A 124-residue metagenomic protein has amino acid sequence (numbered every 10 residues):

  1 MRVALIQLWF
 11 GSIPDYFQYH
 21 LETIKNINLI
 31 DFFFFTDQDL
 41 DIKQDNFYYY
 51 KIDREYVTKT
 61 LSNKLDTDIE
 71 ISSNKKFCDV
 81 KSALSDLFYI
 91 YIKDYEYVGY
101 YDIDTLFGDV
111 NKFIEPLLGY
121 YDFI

Functional and structural regions predicted by a protein language model:
M1-Y19: N-proximal low-complexity "stem/linker" segments adjacent to membrane-targeting elements
R2, D31-F32: Residues at the starts of beta-strands that form the adenosine-phosphate
Q7-W9, F34-T36, Y101: Short beta-strand/turn micro-motifs composed of small residues that flank or help shape donor/cofactor-binding pockets
F17, K43-D45, D109-I114: A short acidic (Asp/Glu
H20-D31: Short, acidic, metal-binding catalytic loop of nucleotide-sugar glycosyltransferases
D37-K93: Active-site-proximal specificity loops/subdomain of glycosyltransferases
Y49, F123-I124: Conserved beta-strand scaffold positions in the cores of enzyme catalytic domains, especially in NTP/NDP-utilizing
K81-F123: GT-A fold catalytic core of metal-dependent nucleotide-sugar glycosyltransferases, centered on the diacidic
